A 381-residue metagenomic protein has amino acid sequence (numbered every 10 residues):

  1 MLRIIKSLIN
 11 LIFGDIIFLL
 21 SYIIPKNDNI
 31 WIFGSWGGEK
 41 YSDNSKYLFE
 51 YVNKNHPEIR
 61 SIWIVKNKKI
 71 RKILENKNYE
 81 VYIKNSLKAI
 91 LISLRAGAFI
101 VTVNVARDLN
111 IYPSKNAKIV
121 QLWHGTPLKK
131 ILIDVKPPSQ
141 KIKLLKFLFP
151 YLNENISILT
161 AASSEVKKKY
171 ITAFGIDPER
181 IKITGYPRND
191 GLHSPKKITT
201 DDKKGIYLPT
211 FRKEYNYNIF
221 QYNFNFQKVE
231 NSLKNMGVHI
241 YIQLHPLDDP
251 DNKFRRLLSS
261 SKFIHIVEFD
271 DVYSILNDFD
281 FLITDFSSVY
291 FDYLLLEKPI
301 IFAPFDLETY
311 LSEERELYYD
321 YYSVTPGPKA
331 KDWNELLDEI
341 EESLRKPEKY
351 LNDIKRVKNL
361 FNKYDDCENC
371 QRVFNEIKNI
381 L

Functional and structural regions predicted by a protein language model:
M1-I90: N-terminal pre-catalytic "stem/leader" segment of glycosyltransferase-like enzymes
R3-I17, L128-Q221, P246, R345 (+2 more regions): A nucleotide-sugar donor-handling region in carbohydrate enzymes
S42-E50, K54-H56, I181-I183, P187-R256 (+2 more regions): Conserved catalytic-core segment of nucleotide-activated headgroup transferases in glycan assembly
K46, N78-I142: Extended catalytic core of nucleotide-activated donor transferases of GT-like folds
V81-A98, P246-F291, V324: Donor nucleotide-activated moiety binding/catalytic core segment of transferases that use nucleotide-activated donors
F99-K130, F269-E314: A donor-sugar binding/catalytic signature common to diverse glycosyltransferases and related nucleotide-sugar
S288-F361: Catalytic binding pocket for nucleotide-activated donors in carbohydrate/polymer assembly enzymes
D366-L381: C-terminal alpha-helical cap of glycosyltransferases
